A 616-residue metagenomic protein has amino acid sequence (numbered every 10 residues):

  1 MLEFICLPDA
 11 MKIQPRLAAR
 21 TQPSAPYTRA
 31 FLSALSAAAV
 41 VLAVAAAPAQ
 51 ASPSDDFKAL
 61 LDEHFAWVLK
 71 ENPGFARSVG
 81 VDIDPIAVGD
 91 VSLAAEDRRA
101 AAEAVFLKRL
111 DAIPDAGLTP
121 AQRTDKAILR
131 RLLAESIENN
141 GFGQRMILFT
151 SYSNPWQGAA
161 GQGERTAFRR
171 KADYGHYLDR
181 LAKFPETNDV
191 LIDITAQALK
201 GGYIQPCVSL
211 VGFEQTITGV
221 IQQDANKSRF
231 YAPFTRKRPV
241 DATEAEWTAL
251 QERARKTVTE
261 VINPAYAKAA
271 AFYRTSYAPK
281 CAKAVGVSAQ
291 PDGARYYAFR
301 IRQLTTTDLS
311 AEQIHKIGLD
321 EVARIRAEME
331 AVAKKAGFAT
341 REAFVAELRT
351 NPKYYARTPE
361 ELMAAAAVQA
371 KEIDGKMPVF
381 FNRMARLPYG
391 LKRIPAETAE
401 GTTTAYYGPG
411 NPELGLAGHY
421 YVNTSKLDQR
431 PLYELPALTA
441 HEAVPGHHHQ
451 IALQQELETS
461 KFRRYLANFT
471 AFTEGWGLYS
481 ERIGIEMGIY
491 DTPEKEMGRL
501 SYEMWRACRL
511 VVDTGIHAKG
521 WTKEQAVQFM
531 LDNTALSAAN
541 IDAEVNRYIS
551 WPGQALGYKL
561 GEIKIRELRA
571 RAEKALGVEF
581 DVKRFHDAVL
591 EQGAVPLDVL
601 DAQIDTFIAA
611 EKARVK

Functional and structural regions predicted by a protein language model:
I13, T21, A47-A49, G553: Intrinsically disordered, low-complexity regions enriched in polar/acidic and amide residues
I13-S36: Bacterial N-terminal signal peptides that target proteins for export
T28-F31, A46-A51: Short, low-complexity disordered leader/linker segments with a strong preference for bacterial N-terminal type II
S33-A45: Bacterial N-terminal signal peptides
Q50-K616: N-terminal maturation segment of proteins
